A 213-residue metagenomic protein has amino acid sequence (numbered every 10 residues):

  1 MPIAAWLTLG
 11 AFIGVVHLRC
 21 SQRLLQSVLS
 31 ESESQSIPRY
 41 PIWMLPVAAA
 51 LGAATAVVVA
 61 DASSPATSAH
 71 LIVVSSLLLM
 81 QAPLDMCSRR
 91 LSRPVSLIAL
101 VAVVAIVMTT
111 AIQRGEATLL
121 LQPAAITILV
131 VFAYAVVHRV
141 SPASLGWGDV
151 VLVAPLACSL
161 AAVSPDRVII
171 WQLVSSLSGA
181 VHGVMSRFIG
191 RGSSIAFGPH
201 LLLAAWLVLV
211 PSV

Functional and structural regions predicted by a protein language model:
M1-V213: A membrane-topology feature that recognizes alpha-helical transmembrane segments and their immediate juxtamembrane
